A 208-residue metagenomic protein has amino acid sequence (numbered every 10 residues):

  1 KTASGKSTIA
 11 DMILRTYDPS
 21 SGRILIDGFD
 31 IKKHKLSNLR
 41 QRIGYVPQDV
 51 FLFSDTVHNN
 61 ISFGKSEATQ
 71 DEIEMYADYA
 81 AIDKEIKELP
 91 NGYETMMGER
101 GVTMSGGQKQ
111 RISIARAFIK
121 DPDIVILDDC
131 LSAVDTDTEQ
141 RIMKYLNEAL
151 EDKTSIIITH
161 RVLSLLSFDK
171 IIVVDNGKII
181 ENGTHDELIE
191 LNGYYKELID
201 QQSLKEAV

Functional and structural regions predicted by a protein language model:
K1-V208: ABC-type nucleotide-binding domain
